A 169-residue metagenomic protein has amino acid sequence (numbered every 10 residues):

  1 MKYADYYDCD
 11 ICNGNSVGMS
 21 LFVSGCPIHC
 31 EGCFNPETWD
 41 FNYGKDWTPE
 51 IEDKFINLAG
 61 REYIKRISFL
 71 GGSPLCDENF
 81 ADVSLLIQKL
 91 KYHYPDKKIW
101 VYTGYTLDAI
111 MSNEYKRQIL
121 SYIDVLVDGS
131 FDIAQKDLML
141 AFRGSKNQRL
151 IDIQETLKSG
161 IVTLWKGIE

Functional and structural regions predicted by a protein language model:
M1-Y3: Extreme N-terminal starter segment of soluble prokaryotic enzymes
I11-T48: Canonical Radical SAM [4Fe-4S] cluster-binding loop centered on the CxxxCxxC motif and its immediate flanking residues
N35-E50, E62-D77, D96-I110, L120 (+2 more regions): Core AdoMet radical
T48-E52, F80-I87, N113-R117: Charged helix-capping and loop-helix junction motifs
E52-A59: Short, charged beta->alpha transition segments
D77-K91, K136-E169: P-loop/Walker A phosphate-binding loop and immediately adjacent motor/lid segment at beta-alpha junctions
L86-H93, Q118, Y122: Catalytic-core regions built around general acid/base machinery
